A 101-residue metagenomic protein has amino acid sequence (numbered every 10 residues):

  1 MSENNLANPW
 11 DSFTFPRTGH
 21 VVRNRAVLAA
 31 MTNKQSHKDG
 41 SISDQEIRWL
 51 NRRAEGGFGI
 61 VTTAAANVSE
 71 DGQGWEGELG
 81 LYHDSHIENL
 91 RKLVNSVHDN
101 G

Functional and structural regions predicted by a protein language model:
M1-G101: Flavin-dependent oxidoreductase catalytic cores
